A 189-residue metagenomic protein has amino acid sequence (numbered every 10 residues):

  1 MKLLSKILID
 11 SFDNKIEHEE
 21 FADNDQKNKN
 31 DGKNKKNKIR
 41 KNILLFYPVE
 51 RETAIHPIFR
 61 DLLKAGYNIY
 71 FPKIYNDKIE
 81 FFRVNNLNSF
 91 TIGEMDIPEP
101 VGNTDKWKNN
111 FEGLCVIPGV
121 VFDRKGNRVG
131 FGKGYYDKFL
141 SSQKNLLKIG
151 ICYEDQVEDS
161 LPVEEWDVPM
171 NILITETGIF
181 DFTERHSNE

Functional and structural regions predicted by a protein language model:
M1-W107: N-terminal active-site beta-alpha-beta segment that forms phosphate/nucleotide-binding and substrate-recognition loops
K41-N42, G130-F131, L161: Alpha-helical structural elements
E50-E52, V121-F122, Q156: Short, solvent-exposed loop/turn segments at secondary-structure junctions
I55-R60, G126-D137: Short Gly/Thr/Asp-enriched flexible loops that form oxyanion-binding sites at enzyme active sites
I69, G132, L173: Residue-level signal for inorganic ion chemistry
V101, N110-C115, R124-N127, D137-E189: Surface-exposed, charge/polar-rich loops and edge strands
